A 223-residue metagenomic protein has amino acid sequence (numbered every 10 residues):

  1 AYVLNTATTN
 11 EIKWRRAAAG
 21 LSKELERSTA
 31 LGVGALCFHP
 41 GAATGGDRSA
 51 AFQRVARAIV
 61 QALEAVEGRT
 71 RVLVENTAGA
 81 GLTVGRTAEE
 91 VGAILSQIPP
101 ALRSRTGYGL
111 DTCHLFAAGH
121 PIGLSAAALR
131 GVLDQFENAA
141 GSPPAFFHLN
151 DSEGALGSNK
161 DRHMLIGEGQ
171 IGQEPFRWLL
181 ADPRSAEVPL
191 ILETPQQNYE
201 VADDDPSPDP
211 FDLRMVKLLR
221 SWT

Functional and structural regions predicted by a protein language model:
A1-A7, L156-D161: N-terminal small/glycine-rich loop or linker at the start of catalytic domains across soluble metabolic enzymes
L4-G109: Active-site acidic/histidine proton-transfer and metal-coordination neighborhood in alpha/beta enzyme cores
G92-T223: Histidine-acidic metal/acid-base catalytic patches
